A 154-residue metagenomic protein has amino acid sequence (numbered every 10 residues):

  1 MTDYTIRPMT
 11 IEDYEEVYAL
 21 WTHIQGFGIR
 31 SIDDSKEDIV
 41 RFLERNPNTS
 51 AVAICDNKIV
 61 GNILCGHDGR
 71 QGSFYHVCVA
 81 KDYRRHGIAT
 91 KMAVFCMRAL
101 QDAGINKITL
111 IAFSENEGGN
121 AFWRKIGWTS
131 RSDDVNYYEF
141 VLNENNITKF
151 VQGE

Functional and structural regions predicted by a protein language model:
D3-Y4: Extreme N-terminal starter segment of soluble prokaryotic enzymes
P8-H76, A99, S130-D134, F150-G153: Acetyl-CoA-dependent GNAT
V77-R84, A112-F113: A short, internal acetyl-CoA/4′-phosphopantetheine-binding micro-motif in the GNAT/acyltransferase core
R85-R98, K125: Conserved acetyl-CoA-binding loop-helix of GNAT-fold acetyltransferases
L100-A112: Conserved GNAT acetyl-CoA-binding A-motif
L110-N120, V141: Conserved beta-strand-loop-alpha-helix junction that forms the acyl-donor binding cleft
K125, T129, V135-E154: Terminal substrate-recognition subdomain of acyl/acetyltransferases
